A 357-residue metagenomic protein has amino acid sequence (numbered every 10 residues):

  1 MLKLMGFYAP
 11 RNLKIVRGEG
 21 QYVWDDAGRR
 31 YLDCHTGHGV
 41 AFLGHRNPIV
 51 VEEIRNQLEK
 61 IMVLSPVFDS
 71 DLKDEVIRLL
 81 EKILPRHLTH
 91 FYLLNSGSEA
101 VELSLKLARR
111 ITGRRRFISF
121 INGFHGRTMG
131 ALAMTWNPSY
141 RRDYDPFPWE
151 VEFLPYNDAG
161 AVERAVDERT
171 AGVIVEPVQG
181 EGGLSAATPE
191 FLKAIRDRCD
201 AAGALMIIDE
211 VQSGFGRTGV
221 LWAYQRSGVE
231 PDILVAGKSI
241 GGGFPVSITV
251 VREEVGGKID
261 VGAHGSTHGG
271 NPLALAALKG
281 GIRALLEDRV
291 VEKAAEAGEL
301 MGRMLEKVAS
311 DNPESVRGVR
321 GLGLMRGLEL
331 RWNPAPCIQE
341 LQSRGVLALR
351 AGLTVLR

Functional and structural regions predicted by a protein language model:
M1-R357: Conserved N-terminal phosphate-binding loop of PLP-dependent enzymes in the Aspartate aminotransferase
